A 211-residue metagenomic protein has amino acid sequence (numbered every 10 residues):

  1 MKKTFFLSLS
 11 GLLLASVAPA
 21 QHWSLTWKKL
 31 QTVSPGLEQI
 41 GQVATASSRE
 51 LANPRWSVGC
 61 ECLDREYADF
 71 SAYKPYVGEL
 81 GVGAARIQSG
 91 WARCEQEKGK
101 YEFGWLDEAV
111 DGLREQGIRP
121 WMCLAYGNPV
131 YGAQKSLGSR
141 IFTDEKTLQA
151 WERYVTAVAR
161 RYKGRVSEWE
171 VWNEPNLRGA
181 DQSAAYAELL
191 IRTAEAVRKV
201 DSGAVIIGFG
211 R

Functional and structural regions predicted by a protein language model:
M1-T4: Positively charged n-region of N-terminal signal peptides that target proteins for export
S8-A15: Bacterial N-terminal signal peptides
S16-E66, A72-P75, L80: Mature N-terminal, pre-catalytic/accessory segment of carbohydrate-active enzymes
P54-C60, A85-I87, P120-L124, W169-V171 (+1 more regions): Hydrophobic faces of well-ordered beta-strands that scaffold small-molecule active sites in alpha/beta enzyme cores
D64-E79, E97-E115, K146-R153, E188: Aromatic- and glycine-enriched glycan-recognition loops and surfaces that form the carbohydrate-binding subsites
D69-A92, Q116-C123: Catalytic domains of carbohydrate-active enzymes, especially glycoside hydrolases
Q88-E95, P120-L137, P175: Aromatic-lined carbohydrate-binding surfaces of glycoside hydrolases
A133-R211: Active-site cleft segment of glycoside hydrolase catalytic domains centered on the general acid/base Glu
